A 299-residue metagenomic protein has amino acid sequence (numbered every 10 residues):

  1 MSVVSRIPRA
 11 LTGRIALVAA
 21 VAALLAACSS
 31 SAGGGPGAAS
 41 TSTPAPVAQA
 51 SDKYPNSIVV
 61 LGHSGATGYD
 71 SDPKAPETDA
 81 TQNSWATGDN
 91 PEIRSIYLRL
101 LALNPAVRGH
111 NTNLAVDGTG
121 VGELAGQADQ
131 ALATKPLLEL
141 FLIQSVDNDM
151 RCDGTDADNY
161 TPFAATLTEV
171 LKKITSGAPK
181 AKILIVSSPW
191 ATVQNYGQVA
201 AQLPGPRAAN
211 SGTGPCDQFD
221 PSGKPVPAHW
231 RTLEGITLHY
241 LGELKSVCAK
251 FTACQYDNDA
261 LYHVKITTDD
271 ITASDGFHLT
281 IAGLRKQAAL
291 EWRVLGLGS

Functional and structural regions predicted by a protein language model:
V3-A16: Bacterial N-terminal signal peptides that target proteins for export
L24-A27: C-terminal motif of bacterial Sec signal peptides marking the signal peptidase cleavage site
S29-A32: Bacterial signal peptide processing site
A38-N111: Serine-esterase "nucleophile elbow" of acetyl-processing enzymes
S57-Y69, G109-A115, E139-S145, D149-R151 (+3 more regions): Structural recognition of the beta-strand scaffold that forms the well-ordered cores of secreted hydrolase catalytic
E92-V107, E169-L184, H229-D257: A structural motif corresponding to the C-terminal end of an alpha-helix and its immediate exit/capping segment
V121-A164, L184-I185, P189-V193: Oxyanion-hole/transition-state-stabilizing segment in secreted/luminal serine hydrolases and related acyltransferases
Q194-S299: Catalytic His-Asp segment of secreted/periplasmic serine-dependent ester chemistry enzymes
